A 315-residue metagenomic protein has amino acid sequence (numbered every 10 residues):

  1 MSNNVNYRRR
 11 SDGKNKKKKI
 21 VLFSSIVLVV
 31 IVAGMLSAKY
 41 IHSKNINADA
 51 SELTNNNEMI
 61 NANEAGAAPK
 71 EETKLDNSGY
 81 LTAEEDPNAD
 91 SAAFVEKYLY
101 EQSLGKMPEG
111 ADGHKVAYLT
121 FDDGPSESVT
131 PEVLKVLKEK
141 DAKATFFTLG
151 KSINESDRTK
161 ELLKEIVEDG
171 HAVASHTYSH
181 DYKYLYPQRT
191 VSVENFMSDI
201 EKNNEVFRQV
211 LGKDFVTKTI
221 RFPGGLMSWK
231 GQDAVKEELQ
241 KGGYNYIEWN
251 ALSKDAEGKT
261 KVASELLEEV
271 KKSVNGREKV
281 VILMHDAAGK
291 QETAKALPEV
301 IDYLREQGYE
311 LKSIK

Functional and structural regions predicted by a protein language model:
S2-K14, K18-L119, S126-P131, E139-D141 (+2 more regions): N-terminal pre-catalytic segment of deacetylase/amide-hydrolase enzymes
F23-I26, V116, G170, V193 (+1 more regions): Generic secretory/membrane-interface signal
N63-K74, T82-E84, Y118, A144 (+8 more regions): Generic hydrophobic/packing signal
L81-V191, K202-R208, G212-K218: Active-site beta->alpha N-cap acidic-glycine motif
D123, D286-A287: Structural motif
R158, H180-V281, A287-R305, Y309-E310 (+1 more regions): Catalytic domains of cell-wall/extracellular-matrix polysaccharide-remodeling enzymes, centered on de-N-acetylation
